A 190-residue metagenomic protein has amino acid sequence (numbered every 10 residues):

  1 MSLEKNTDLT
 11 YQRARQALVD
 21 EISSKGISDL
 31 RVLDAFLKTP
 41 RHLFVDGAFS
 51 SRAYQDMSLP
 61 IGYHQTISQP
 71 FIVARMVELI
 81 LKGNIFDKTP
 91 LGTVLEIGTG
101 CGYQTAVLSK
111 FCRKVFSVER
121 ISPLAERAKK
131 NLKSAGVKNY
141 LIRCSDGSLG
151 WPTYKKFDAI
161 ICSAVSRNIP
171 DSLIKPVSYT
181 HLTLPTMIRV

Functional and structural regions predicted by a protein language model:
S2-T93: Class I SAM-dependent transferase core
V73, L108, P185: Alpha-helical and His/Cys-centered functional microenvironments
L81-L182: Conserved nucleotide-cofactor-binding alpha/beta core module
H181, T186-V190: Single conserved hydrophobic/aromatic residue that forms the stacking wall/gate of nucleotide- or nucleobase-binding
